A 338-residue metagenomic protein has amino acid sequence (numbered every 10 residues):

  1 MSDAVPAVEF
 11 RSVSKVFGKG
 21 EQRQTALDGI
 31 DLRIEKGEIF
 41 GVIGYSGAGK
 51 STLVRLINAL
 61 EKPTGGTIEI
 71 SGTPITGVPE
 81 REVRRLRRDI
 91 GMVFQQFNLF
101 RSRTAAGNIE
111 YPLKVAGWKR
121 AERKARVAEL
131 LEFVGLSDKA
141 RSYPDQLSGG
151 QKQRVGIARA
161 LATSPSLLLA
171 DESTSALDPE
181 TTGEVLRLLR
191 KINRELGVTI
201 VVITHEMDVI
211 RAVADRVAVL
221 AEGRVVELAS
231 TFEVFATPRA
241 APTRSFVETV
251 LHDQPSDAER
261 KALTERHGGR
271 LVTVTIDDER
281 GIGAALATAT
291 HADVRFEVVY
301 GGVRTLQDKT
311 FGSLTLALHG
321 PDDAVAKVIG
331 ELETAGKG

Functional and structural regions predicted by a protein language model:
K19-Q22, I75-G91, V115, R120 (+1 more regions): ABC ATPase NBD coupling module
I43-Y45: The feature captures the beta-strand-to-loop junction immediately N-terminal to the Walker
N58: Helix-to-loop junction immediately C-terminal to a conserved catalytic motif
T73-P74, E110, K114, A121-D138: Conserved ABC ATPase "signature" region
S142-D145, A162-T163: Conserved signature/switch motifs of ABC ATPase nucleotide-binding domains
I210-A212: A short, surface-exposed alpha-helical micro-motif characterized by mixed small hydrophobic and charged/polar residues
L228-A229, T237: ABC ATPase "signature
